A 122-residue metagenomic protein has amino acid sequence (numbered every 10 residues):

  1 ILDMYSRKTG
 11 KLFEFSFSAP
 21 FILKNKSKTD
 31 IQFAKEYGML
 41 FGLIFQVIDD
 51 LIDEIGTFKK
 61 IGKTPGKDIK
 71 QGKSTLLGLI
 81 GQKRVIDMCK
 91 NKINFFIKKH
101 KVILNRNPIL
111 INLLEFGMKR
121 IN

Functional and structural regions predicted by a protein language model:
I1-N122: All-alpha prenyltransferase/terpene-synthase fold signal
